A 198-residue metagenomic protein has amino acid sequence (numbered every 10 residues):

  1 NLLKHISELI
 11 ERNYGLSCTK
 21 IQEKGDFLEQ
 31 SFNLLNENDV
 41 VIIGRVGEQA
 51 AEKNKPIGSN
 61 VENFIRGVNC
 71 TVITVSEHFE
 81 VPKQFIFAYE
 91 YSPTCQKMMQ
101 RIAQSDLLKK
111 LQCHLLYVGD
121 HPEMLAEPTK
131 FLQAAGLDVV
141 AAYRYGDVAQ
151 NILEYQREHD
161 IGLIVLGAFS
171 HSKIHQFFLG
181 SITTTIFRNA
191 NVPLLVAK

Functional and structural regions predicted by a protein language model:
N1: A short acidic, glycine-rich active-site loop that binds or catalyzes chemistry on phosphate/adenosine moieties
K4-V41, A134-I164, F169-S181, V192: Structural beta-alpha unit
L16-T74: Hydrophobic alpha-helical segments and helix pairs
N33-L34, F64, H78, R157 (+1 more regions): Structural alpha-helical scaffold elements that stabilize or flank donor/cofactor-binding regions in carbohydrate
I43-N63, G167-N189: Glycine-rich, Arg-bearing micro-motifs that act as flexible, cationic patches
N54-C70, S76-L137: Short acidic/Ser/Thr-enriched loop-to-helix initiation segments
N69, A190-N191: A short alpha->beta transition loop at the rim of the catalytic pocket in nucleotide-sugar-dependent
N191-K198: Short, flexible loop segments at boundaries between secondary-structure elements
